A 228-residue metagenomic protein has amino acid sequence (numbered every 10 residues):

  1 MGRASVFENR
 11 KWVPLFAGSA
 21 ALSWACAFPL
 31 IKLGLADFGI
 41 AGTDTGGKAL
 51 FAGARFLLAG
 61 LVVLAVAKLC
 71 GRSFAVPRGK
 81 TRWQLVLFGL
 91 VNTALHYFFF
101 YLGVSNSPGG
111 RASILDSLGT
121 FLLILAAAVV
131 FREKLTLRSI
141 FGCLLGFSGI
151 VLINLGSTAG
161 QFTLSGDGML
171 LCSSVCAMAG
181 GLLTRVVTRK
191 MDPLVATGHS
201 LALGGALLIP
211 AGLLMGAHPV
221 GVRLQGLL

Functional and structural regions predicted by a protein language model:
M1-G53, A159-V186, A206-P210: Glycine-/small-residue-enriched transmembrane alpha-helix faces in small-molecule transporters and effluxers
V13, A17-G18, G79-L87, L135-F147 (+2 more regions): Cytoplasmic-side transmembrane-helix entry/capping segments in multi-pass membrane proteins
S23, L64, K68-A112, D116 (+2 more regions): Specific transmembrane alpha-helical segments of multi-pass solute transporters/efflux pumps, especially DMT/EamA
G34, F51, G103, P108 (+4 more regions): Hydrophobic/aromatic residues within transmembrane alpha-helices of multi-pass small-molecule transporters
D37-A94, L122, A126, C176-L183 (+1 more regions): Transmembrane alpha-helices of multi-pass small-molecule transport proteins
F38-L50, F98-D116, D192-L194: Structural motif at transmembrane-helix junctions in multi-pass transporters
V63, L125-A126, L135-G156, S174-V175 (+1 more regions): Hydrophobic transmembrane alpha-helices of multi-pass small-molecule transport proteins
